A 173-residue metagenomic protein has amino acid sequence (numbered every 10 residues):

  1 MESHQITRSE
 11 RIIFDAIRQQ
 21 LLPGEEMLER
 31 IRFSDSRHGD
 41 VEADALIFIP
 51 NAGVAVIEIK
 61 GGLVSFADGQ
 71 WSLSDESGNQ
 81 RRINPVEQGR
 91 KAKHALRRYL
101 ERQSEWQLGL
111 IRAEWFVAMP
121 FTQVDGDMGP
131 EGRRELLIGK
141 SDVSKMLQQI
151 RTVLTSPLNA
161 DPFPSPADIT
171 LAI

Functional and structural regions predicted by a protein language model:
M1-I173: Intrinsically disordered, low-complexity Ser/Thr/Pro/Gly-rich regulatory segments
